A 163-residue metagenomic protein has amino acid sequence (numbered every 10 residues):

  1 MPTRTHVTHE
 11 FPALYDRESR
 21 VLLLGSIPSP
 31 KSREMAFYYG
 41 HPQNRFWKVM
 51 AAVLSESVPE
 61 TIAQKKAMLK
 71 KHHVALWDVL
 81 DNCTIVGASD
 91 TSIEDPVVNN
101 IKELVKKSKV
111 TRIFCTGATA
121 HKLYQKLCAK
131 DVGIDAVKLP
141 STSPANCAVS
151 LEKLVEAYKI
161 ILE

Functional and structural regions predicted by a protein language model:
M1-R20, P42, S89-K102, Q125-E163: C-terminal capping/extension of enzyme domains
R20-S26: Short, hydrophobic/glycine-enriched beta-strand segments
S26, V79-D81, S141: Short loop/turn segments at strand-loop or loop-helix junctions that form parts of catalytic or ligand-binding pockets
K31-S92: Short, surface-exposed acidic-centric catalytic microdomains
K48, A52, A67, K71 (+3 more regions): Replace "anionic and nucleotidyl ligands
K71-T119: Internal catalytic-core helix/loop-beta-alpha segment that presents or stabilizes conserved functional determinants
A120-Y124: Short, well-ordered alpha-helical microsegments
